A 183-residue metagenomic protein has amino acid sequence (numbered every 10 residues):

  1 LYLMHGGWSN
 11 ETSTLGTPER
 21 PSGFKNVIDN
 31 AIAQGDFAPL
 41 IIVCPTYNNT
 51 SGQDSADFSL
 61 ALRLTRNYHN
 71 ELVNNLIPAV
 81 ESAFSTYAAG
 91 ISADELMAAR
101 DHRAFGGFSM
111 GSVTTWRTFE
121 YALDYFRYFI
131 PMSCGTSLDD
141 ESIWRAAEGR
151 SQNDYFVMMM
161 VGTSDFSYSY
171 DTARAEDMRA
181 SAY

Functional and structural regions predicted by a protein language model:
L1-Y183: Non-catalytic cap/lid and distal C-terminal segments of serine-dependent acyl enzymes
